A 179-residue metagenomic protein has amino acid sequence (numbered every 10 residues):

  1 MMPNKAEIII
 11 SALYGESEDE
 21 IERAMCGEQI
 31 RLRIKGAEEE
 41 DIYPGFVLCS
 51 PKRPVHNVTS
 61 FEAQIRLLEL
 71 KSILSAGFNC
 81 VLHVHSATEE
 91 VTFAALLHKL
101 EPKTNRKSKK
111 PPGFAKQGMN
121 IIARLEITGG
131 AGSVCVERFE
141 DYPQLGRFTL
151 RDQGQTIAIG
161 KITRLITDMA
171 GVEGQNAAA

Functional and structural regions predicted by a protein language model:
M1-A179: C-terminal effector/interaction modules appended to NTPase cores
